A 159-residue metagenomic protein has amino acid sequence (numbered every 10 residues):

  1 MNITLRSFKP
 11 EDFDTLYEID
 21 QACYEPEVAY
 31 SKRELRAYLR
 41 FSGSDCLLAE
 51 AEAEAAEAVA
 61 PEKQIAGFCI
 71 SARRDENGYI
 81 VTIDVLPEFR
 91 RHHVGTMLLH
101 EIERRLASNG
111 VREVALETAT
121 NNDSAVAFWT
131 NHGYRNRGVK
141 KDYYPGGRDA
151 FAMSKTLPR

Functional and structural regions predicted by a protein language model:
I3, S7-F13, Y17-R90, T96-E101 (+3 more regions): Acetyl-CoA-dependent GNAT
Y24, F68, F89, F128 (+2 more regions): Conserved hydrophobic/aromatic "anchor" residues that stabilize well-ordered secondary structure elements
E34, A53, T120, Y143-Y144: Conserved beta-strand edge residues that scaffold enzyme active sites
V85, A119-T120: Short amphipathic helical patch at the helix-1/turn junction of helix-turn-helix
L99, N122-A125, D142-G147: Short glycine/proline-centered loop/turn elements that form peptide/ligand docking sites
A115-T118, T130, R135-A152: Conserved catalytic-core motifs of GNAT/GCN5-like acyltransferases
